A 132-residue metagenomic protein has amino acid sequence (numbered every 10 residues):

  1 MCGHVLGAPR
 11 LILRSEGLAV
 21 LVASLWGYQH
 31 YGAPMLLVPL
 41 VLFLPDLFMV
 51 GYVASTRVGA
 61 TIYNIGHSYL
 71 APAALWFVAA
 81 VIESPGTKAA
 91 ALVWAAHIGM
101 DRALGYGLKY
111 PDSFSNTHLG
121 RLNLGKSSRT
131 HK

Functional and structural regions predicted by a protein language model:
M1-K132: N-terminal membrane-targeting hydrophobic helices
